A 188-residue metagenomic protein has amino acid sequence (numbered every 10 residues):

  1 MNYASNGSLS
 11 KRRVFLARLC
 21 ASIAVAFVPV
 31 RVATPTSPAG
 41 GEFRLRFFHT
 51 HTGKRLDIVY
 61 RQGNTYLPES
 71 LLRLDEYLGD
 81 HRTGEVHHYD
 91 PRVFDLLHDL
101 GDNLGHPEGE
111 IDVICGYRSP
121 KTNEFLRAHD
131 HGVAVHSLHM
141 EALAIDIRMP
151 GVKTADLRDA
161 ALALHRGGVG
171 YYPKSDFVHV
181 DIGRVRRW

Functional and structural regions predicted by a protein language model:
M1-S10: N-terminal secretory signal peptides
N2-Y3, F43-F48, H129-W188: Catalytic cores and adjacent binding grooves of peptidoglycan-active enzymes
K11-F27: N-terminal export leaders
F27-I58: C-terminal segment of N-terminal export signals and the immediately downstream linker at the start of the mature
N64-I114: Active-site acidic/histidine clusters and adjacent loop/turn architecture that either coordinate catalytic ions
F94-G101, N123, T154, R158: Extracytoplasmic/secreted envelope proteins and their assembly/folding machinery, especially bacterial periplasmic
G116-N123: Short, internal active-site loops enriched in acidic
